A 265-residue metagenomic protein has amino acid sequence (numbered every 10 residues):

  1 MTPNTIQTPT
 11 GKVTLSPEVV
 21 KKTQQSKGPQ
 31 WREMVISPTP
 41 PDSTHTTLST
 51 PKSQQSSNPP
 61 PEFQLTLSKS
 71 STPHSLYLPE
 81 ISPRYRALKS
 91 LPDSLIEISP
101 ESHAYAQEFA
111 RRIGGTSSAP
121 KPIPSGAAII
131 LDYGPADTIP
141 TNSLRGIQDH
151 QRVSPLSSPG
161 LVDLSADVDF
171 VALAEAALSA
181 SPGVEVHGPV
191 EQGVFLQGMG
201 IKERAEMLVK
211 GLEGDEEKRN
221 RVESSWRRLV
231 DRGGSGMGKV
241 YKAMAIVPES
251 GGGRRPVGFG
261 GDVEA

Functional and structural regions predicted by a protein language model:
M1-S82, L144-S154: A mobile, often basic/glycine-rich helix-loop segment that functions as the active-site lid/recognition loop
S68-A265: Long, Lys/Arg- and hydrophobic-enriched amphipathic alpha-helices
